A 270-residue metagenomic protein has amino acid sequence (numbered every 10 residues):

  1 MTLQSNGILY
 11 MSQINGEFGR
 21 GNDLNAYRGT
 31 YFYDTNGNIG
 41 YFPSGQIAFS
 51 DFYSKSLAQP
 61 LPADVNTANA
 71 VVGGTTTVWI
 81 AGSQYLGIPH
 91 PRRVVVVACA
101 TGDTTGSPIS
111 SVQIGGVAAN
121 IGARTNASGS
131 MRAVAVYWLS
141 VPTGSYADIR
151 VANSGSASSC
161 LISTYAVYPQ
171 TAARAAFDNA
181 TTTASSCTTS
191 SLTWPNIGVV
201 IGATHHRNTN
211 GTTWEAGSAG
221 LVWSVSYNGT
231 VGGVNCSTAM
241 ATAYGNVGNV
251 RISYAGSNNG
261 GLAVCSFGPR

Functional and structural regions predicted by a protein language model:
T2-P60: N-terminal low-complexity, intrinsically disordered "leader/linker" segments enriched in small/polar and basic residues
Q59-R270: Primarily extracytoplasmic/secreted proteins and surface-exposed domains characterized by disulfide-bonded cysteine
